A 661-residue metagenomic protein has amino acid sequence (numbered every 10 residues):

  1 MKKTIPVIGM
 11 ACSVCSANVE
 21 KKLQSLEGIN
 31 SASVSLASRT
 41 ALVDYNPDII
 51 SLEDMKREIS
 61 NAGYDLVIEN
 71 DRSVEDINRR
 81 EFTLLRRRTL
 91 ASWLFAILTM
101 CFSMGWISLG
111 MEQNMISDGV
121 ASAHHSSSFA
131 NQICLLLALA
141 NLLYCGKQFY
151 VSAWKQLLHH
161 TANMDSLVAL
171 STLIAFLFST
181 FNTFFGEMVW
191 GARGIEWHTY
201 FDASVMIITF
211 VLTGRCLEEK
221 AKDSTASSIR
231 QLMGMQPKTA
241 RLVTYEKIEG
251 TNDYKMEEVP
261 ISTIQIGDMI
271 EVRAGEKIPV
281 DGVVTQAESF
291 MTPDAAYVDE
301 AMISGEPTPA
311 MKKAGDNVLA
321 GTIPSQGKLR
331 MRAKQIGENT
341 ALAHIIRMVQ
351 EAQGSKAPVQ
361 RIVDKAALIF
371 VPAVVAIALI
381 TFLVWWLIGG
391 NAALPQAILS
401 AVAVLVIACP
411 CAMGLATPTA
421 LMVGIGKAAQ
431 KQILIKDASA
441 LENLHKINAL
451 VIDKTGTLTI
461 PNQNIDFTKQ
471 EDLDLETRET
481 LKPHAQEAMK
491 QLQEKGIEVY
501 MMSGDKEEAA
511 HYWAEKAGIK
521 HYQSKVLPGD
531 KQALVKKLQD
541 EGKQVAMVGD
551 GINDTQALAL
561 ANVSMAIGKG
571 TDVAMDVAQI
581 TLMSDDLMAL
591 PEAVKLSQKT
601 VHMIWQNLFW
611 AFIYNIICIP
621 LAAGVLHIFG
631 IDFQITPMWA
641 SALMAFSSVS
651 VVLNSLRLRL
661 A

Functional and structural regions predicted by a protein language model:
M1-A130, E246-Y254, A343, R347-S355 (+4 more regions): Flexible metal-binding regulatory segments at protein termini and peripheral loops
E27-I49, E53, H198-F201, Q231-N339 (+2 more regions): Conserved cytosolic catalytic loops of P-type ATPases
S38, I435, H445, L458 (+1 more regions): Conserved ATP-binding TGD loop and adjacent catalytic N/P-domain core of P-type ATPases
E75-F95, Q132, S152-A175, I346-A378 (+7 more regions): Soluble-to-membrane junctions at the N-terminal ends of transmembrane alpha-helices in multi-pass ion-transporting
L84-T239, I635: Transmembrane helix-loop-helix hairpins at the membrane interface
S108-S128, L158, L177, K427 (+8 more regions): Membrane-embedded alpha-helical bundles of multi-pass transporters
S128-L135, N163-L167, E187-I207, I362 (+4 more regions): Membrane-water interface of transmembrane alpha-helices in multipass transporters/channels
L399, C409-D474, A557, L658-A661: Conserved catalytic phosphorylation-site environment of P-type ATPases
